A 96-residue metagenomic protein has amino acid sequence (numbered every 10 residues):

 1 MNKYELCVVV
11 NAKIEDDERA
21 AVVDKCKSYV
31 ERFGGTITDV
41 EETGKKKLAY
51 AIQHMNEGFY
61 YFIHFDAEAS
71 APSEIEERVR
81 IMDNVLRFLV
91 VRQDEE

Functional and structural regions predicted by a protein language model:
N2-E96: Structured, basic alpha/beta domains of bacterial-type, RNA-associated proteins
